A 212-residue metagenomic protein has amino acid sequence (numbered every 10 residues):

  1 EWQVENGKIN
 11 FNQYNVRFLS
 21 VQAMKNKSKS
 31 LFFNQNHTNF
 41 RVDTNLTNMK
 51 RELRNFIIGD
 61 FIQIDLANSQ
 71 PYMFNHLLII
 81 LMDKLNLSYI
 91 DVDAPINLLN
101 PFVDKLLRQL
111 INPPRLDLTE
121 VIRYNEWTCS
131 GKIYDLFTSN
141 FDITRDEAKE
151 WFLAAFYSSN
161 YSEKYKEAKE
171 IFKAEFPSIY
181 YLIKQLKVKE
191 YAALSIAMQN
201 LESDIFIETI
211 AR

Functional and structural regions predicted by a protein language model:
E1-L53, I57-G59, A67: Non-catalytic nucleic-acid-binding interfaces of large nucleic-acid enzymes and RNP effectors
L19-S28, S158, K187-L194: Short charge-dense sequence patches
T44-Y191: Helical catalytic core of nucleic-acid polymerases
E190-D204: Adenine-nucleotide phosphate-binding core of ATP-dependent small-molecule kinases
D204-R212: Active-site palm subdomain of RNA-directed nucleic acid polymerases
